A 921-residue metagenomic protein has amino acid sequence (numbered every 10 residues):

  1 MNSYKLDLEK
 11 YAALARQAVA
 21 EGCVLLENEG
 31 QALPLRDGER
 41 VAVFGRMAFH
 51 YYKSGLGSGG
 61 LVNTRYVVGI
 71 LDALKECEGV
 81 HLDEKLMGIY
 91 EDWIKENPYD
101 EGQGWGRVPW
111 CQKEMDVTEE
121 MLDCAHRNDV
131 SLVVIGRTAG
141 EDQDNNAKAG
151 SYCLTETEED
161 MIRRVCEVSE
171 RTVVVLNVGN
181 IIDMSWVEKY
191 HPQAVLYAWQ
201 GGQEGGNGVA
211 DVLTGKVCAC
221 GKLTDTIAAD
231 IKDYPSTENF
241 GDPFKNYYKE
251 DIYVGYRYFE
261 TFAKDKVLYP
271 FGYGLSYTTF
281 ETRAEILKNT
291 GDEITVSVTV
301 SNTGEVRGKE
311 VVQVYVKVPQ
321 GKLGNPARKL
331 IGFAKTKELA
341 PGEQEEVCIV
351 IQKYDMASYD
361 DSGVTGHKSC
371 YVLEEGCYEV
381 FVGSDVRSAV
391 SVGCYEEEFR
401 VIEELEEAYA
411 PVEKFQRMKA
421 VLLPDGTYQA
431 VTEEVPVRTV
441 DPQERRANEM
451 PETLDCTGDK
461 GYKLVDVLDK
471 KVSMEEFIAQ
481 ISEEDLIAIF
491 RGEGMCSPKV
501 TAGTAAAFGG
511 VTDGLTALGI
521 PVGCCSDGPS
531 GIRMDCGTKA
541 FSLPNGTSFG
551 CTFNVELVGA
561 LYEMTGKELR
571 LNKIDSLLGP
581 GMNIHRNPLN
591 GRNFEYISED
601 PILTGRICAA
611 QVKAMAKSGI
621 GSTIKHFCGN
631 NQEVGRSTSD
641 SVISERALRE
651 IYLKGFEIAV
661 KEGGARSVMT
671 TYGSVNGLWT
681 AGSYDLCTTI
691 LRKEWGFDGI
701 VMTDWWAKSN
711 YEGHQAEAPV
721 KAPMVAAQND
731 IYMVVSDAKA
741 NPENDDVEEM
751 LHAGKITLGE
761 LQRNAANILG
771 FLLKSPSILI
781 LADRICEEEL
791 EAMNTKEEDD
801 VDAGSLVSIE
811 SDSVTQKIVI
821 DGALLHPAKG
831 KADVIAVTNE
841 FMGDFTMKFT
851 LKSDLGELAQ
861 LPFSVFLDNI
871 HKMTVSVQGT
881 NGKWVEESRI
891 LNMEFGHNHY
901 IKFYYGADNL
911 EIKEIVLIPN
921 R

Functional and structural regions predicted by a protein language model:
M1-S388, E403-K848, L861-A907, E914-R921: Glycoside hydrolase catalytic-domain context in secreted enzymes
N302, S853-L855: Extracellular acidic, Ser/Thr/Pro-rich low-complexity tracts
F399-R400: Residues forming the flavin
